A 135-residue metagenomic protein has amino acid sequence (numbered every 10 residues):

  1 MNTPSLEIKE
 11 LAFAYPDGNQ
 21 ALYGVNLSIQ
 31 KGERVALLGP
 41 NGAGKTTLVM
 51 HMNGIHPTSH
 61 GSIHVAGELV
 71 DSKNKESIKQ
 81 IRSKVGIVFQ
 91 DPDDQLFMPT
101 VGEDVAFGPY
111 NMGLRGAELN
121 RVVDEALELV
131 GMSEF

Functional and structural regions predicted by a protein language model:
M1-I8, A12-G24, A36, K73-S77 (+1 more regions): A short, flexible loop at the N-terminus of ABC-type nucleotide-binding domains that lies
L38-P40: The feature captures the beta-strand-to-loop junction immediately N-terminal to the Walker
T46-T47: Conserved Walker
N53: Helix-to-loop junction immediately C-terminal to a conserved catalytic motif
G61-S72, I81: Conserved ABC transporter NBD signature motif
D93, P99-Y110, N120, D124: Short helical segment in ABC ATPase nucleotide-binding domains corresponding to the A-loop/adjacent helical element
A117-F135: Conserved ABC ATPase "signature" region
